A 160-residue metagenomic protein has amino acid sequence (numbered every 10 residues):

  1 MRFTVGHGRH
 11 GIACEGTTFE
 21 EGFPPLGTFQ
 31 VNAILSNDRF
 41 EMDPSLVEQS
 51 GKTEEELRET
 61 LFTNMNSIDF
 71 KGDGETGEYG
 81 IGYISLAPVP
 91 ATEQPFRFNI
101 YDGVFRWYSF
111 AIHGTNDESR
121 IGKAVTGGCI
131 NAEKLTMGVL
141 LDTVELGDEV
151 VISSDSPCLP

Functional and structural regions predicted by a protein language model:
M1-E55, S153-S154, C158-P160: Intrinsically disordered, low-complexity, Pro/Ser/Thr/Asn/Gly/Ala-rich spacer/linker segments adjacent to signal
P24, M42-P160: Exported/periplasmic cell-wall-interacting domains
